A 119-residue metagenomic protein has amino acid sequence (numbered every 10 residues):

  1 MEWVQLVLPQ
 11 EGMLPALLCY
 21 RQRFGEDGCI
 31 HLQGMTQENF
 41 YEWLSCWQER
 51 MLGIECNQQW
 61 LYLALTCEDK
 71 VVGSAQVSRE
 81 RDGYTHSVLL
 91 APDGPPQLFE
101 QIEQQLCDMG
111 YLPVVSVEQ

Functional and structural regions predicted by a protein language model:
M1-G94, Q101-Q119: GNAT-family acyltransferases
